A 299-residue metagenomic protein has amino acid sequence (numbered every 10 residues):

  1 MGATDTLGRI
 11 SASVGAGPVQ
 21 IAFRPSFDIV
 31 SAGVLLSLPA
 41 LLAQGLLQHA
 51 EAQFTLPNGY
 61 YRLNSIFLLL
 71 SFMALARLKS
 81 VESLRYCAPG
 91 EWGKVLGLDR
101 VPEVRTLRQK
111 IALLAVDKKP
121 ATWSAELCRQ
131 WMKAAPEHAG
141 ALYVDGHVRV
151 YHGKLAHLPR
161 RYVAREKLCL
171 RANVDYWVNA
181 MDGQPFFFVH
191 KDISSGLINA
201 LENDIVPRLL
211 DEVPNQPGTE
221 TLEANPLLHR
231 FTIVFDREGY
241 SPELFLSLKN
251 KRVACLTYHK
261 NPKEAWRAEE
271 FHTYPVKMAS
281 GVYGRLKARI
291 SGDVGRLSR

Functional and structural regions predicted by a protein language model:
M1-L168, N173-S194, N199-N225: Dynamic "connector" segments at or just before major functional cores
A141, R230-T232, A254: Structural preference for beta-strand elements that scaffold enzyme active sites
H147, M181, E238, H259-K260: Anionic group-transfer/hydrolysis microenvironments
R149, Y240, E270: Short, solvent-exposed loop/turn segments at secondary-structure junctions
G153, P242-E243: Residues that form or flank phosphate/diphosphate-binding pockets in enzymes that use nucleotide phosphates
E212, L222-E223, F231-E238: A conserved hydrophobic secondary-structure block that centers on an alpha-helix together with its immediately flanking
I233-P242, N261-E264: Acidic, metal-coordinating catalytic cores used for nucleic-acid/nucleotide bond scission and strand-transfer chemistry
L246, K251-R299: An anionic, glycine-rich sequence signature occurring as long contiguous blocks
